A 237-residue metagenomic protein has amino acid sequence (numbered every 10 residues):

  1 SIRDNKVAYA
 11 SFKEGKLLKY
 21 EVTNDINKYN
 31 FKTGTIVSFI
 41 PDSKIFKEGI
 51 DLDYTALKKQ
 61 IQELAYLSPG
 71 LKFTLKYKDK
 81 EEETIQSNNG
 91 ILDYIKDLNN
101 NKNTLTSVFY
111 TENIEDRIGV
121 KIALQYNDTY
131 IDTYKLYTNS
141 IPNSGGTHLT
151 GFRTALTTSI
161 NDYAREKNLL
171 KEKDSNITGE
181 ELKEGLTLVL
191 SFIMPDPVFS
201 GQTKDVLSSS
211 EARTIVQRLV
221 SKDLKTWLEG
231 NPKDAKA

Functional and structural regions predicted by a protein language model:
S1-D97: GHKL-type ATPase core
R3, A10-Y29, L52-Q60, K135-T154 (+1 more regions): Extended active-site and interfacial segments that coordinate phosphate-rich ligands in large catalytic machineries
N5, E166-L170, G230, D234: Short, polar/charged, Gly/Pro-enriched helix-capping and turn/loop motifs at alpha-helix termini and inter-helix linkers
V7, V22, I36-V37, V108 (+7 more regions): Extended aliphatic helical segments
S43-L52, L170, S200, T226-G230: Short, polar/flexible loop-turn hinges at active-site or ligand-entry regions and domain interfaces
T55, Q62-A65, G70-Q202: GHKL/Histidine-kinase-like ATPase module
T178-A237: Extended, well-ordered alpha-helical scaffold/bundle regions in very large, multi-domain proteins
